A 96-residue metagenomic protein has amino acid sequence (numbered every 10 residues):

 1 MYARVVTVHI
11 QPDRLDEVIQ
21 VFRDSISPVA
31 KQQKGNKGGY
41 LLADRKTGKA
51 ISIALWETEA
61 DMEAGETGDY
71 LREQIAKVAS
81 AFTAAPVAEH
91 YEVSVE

Functional and structural regions predicted by a protein language model:
M1-A50, E57-Y70, S80-E96: Short S/T/G/P-rich N-terminal loop/turn motif that feeds into the first structured element of a domain
R72-Q74: A common structural junction motif
